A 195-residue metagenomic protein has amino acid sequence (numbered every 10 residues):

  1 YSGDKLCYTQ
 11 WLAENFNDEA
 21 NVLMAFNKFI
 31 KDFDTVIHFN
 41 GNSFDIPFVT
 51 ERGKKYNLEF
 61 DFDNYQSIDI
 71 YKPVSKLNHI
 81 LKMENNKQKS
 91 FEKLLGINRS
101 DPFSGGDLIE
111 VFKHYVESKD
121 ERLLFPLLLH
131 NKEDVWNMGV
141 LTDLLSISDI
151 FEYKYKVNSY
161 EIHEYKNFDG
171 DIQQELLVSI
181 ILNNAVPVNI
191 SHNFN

Functional and structural regions predicted by a protein language model:
Y1-N195: DEDD superfamily 3′-5′ metal-dependent exonuclease/proofreading module
